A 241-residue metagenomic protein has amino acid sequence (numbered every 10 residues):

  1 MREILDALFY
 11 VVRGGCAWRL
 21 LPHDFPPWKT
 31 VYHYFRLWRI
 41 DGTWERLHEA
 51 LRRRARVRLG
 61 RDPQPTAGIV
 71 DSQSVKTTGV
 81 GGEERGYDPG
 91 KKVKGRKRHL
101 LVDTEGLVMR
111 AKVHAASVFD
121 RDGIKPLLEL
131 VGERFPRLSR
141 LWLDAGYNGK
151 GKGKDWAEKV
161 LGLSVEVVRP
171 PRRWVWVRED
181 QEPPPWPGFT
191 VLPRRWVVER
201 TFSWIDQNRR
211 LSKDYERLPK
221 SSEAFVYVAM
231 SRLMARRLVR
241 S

Functional and structural regions predicted by a protein language model:
M1-S241: Short alpha-helical elements
